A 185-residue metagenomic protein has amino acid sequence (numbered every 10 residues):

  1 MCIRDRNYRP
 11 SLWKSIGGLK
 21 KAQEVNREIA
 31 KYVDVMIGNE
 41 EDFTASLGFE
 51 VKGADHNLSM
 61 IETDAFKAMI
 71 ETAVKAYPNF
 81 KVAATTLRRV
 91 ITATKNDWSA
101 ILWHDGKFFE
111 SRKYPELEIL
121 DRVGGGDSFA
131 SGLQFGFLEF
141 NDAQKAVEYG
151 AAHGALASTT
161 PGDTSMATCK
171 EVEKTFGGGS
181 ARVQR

Functional and structural regions predicted by a protein language model:
M1-I3: Conserved small/polar residues in nucleotide/adenosyl-binding loops
N7-S11, E41, R88: Active-site beta-loop-alpha junctions enriched in small/polar residues
L12, S46, T175: Residues that scaffold the ATP/ADP-binding catalytic core of kinase and kinase-like folds
G17-V25: Charged helix-capping and loop-helix junction motifs
E28-I29, A76: Structural alpha-helical scaffold elements that stabilize or flank donor/cofactor-binding regions in carbohydrate
V33-N39: A short beta-strand/loop micro-motif in the catalytic core of glycosyltransferases that engages the nucleotide-sugar
N39-F49: A short, active-site helix/loop in glycosyltransferases that binds the activated sugar's phosphate group
F49-R185: Conserved phosphate-binding/catalytic region of the ribokinase-like
